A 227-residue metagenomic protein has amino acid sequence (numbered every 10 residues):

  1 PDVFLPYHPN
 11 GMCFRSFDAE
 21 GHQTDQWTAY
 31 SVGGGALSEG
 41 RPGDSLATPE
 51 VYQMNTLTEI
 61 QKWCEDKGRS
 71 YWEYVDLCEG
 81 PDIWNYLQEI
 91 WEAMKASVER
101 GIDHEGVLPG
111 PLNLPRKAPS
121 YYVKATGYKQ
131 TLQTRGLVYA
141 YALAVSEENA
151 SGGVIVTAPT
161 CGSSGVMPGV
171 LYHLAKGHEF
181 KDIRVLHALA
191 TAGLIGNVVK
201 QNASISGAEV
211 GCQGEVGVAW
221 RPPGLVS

Functional and structural regions predicted by a protein language model:
P1-G127: C-terminal regulatory domains involved in ligand/effector binding and gene-expression control
C13, C64, C78, C161-G162 (+2 more regions): Generic recognition of cysteine residues
A47-N55, K176-F180, S227: Short, exposed beta-strand "edge-strand" segments with a Pro/Gly-rich flavor and a Y/T-containing core
P81-G211: Accessory "access/gating" subregions that flank catalytic or transport cores
A203-S227: C-terminal catalytic subdomain
